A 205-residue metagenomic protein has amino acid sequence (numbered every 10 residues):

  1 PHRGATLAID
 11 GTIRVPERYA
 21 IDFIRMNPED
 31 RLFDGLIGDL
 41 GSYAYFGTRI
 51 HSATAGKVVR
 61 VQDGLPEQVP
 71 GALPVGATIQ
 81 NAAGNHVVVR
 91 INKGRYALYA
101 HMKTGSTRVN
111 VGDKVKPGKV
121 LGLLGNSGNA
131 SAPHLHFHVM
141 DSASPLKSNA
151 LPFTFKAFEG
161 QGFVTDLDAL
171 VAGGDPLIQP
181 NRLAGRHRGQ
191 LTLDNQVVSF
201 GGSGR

Functional and structural regions predicted by a protein language model:
P1-Y43: Non-catalytic extracellular/periplasmic "stalk" and linker regions immediately N-terminal to catalytic or recognition
H2, G11, H51, A77-N81 (+3 more regions): Acidic, glycine-rich catalytic/binding loops that coordinate metals and/or anionic ligands
P16-A20, Y45-G47, A53, A82-G84 (+3 more regions): Extracytoplasmic
R25, R60, H101-T104, N126 (+1 more regions): A residue-level detector for short acidic-glycine micro-motifs
A44-Y45, A55-K103: Zn2+-dependent peptidoglycan hydrolase active-site motif and core
H51, R95-G118: Short histidine-centered loop motifs in beta-beta connectors
G56-V58, G112-L124: A structural signal for short beta-strand/turn segments enriched in small hydrophobics and glycine
Q62-T78, K119-L135, S144: Flexible, gly/ser-rich surface segments that form the specificity/activation loops bordering the active-site cleft
